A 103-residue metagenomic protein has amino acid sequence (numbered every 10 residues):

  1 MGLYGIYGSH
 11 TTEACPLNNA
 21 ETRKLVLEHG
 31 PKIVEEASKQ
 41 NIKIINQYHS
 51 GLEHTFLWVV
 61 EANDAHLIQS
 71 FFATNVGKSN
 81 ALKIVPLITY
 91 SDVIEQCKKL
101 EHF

Functional and structural regions predicted by a protein language model:
M1-H54, N63-H66, D92-F103: Short S/T/G/P-rich N-terminal loop/turn motif that feeds into the first structured element of a domain
F56-W58: A generic structural motif
E61-V93: An amphipathic, aromatic/His-enriched active-site/gating alpha helix that lines ligand/cofactor pockets
